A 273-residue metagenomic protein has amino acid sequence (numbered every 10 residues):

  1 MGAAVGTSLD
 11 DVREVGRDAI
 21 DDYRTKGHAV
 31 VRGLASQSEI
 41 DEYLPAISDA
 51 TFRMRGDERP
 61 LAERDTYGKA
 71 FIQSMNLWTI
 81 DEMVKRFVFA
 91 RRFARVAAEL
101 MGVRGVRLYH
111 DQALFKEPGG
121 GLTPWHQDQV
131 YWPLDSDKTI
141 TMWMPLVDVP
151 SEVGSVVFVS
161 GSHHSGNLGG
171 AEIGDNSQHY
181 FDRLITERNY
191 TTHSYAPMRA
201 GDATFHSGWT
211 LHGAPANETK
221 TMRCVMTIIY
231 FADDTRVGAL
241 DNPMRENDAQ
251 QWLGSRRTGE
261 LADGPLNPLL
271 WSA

Functional and structural regions predicted by a protein language model:
M1-K26, V31-W125, Y131-P133, G170-A171 (+2 more regions): Non-heme Fe(II)-dependent double-stranded beta-helix
A3-S8, R53, D57-E58, G170-A171 (+2 more regions): Non-heme Fe(II)/2-oxoglutarate
M101, D128-T139, T191-T192, M198 (+1 more regions): A short beta-loop-beta micro-motif enriched in histidine and acidic residues
V103-R104, Q129, L134, M144-S155 (+1 more regions): Active-site region of the double-stranded beta-helix
R104-V106, H110-D111, G121-T123, K138-M144 (+2 more regions): Generic beta-strand structural signal
Q127-D128, N176-T192, M222, L240-N247: Short, surface-exposed loop/helix-turn segments at secondary-structure junctions that function as lids/hinges flanking
P133-S151, P197-M198, F205, I229-D233: Short, conserved beta-strand element in jelly-roll/cupin
V149-L211, T235: Double-stranded beta-helix
